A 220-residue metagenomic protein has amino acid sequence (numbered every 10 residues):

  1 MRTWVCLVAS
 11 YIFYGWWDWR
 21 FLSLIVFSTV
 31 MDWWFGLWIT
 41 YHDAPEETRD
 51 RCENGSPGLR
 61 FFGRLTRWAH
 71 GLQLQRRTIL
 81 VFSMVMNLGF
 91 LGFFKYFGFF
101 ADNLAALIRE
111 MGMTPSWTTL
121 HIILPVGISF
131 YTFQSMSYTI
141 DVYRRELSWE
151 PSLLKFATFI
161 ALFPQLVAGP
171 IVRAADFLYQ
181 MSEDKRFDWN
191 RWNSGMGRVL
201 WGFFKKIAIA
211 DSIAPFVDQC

Functional and structural regions predicted by a protein language model:
M1-C220: Membrane-embedded transmembrane alpha-helical bundles that form the catalytic cores of multi-pass lipid-modifying
